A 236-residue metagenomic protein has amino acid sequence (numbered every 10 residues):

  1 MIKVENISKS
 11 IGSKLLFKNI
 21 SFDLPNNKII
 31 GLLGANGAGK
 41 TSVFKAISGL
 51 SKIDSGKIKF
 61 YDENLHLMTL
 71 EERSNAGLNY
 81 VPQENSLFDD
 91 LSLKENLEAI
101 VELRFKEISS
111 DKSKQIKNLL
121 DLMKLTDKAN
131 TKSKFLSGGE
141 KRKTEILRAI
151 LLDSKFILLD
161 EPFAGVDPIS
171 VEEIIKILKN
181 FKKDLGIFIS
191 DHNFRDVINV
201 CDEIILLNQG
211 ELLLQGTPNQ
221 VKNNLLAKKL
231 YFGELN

Functional and structural regions predicted by a protein language model:
I2-V4, F17, V166: Conserved structural motif at the start of ABC-family nucleotide-binding domains
L33-A35: The feature captures the beta-strand-to-loop junction immediately N-terminal to the Walker
S48: Helix-to-loop junction immediately C-terminal to a conserved catalytic motif
G56-L65, S74-A76: Conserved ABC transporter NBD signature motif
S110-K128, K176, L226: Conserved ABC ATPase "signature" region
K132-L136, E140: Conserved ABC ATPase signature
